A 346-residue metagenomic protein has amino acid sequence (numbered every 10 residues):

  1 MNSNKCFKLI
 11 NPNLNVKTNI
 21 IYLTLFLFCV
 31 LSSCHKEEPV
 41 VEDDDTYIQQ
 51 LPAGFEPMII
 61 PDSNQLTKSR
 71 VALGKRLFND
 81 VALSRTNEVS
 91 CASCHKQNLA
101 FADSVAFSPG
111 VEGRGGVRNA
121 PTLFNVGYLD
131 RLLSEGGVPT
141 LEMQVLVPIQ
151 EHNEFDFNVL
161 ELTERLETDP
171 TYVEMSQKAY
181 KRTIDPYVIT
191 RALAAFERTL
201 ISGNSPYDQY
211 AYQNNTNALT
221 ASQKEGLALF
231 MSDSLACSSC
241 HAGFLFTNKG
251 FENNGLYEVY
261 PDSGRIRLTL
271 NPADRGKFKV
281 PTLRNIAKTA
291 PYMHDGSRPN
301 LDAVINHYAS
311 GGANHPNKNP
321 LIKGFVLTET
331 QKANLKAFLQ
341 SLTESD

Functional and structural regions predicted by a protein language model:
N2-R70, L129, V147-K224, A228 (+3 more regions): Post-cleavage N-terminal segment of exported redox proteins
E38-V147, D208-P299, A303-P316: Short glycine/threonine-rich turn/loop motifs
D130-I184, L283-I286, M293-H294, R298 (+1 more regions): Axial heme c-ligation environment in periplasmic c-type cytochrome domains
S297-S345: Extracellular low-complexity, Gly/Ser/Thr-rich intrinsically disordered linkers and protease-sensitive activation/hinge
